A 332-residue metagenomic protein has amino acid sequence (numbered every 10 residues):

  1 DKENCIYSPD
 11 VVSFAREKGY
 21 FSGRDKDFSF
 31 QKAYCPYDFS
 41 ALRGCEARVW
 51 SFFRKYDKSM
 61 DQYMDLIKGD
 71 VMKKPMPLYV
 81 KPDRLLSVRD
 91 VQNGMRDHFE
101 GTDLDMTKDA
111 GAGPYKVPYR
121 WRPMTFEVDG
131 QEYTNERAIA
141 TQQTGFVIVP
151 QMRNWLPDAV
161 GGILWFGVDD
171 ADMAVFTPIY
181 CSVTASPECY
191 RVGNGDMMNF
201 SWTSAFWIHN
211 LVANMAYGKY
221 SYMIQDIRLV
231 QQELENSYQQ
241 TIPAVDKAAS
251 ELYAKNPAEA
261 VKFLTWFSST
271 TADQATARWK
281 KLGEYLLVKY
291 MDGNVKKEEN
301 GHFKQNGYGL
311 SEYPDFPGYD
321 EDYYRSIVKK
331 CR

Functional and structural regions predicted by a protein language model:
D1-R332: C-terminus-biased signal that marks the final domain/tail of proteins
